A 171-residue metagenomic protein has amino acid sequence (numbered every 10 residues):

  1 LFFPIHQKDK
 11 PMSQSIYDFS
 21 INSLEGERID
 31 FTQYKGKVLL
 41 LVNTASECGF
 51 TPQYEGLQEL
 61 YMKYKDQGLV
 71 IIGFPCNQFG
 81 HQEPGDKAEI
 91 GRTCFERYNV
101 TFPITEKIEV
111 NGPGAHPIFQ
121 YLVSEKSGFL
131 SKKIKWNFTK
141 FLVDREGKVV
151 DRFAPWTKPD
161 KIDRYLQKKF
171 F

Functional and structural regions predicted by a protein language model:
L1-P11: Short, Lys/Arg-enriched N-terminal segments with co-localized hydrophobic residues within the first ~10-30 amino acids
D9-T32, P117: N-terminal "domain-start" segment that seeds a small globular fold
S23, N43-E47: Amphipathic alpha-helical repeat scaffolds
K37-V38, E47, T51-P75, C94-Y98: Conserved helix-turn-beta segment immediately C-terminal to the redox Cys motif in thioredoxin-like folds
G68-D86, T101-G112: Thiol-based oxidoreductase modules, predominantly thioredoxin-like and allied folds used for disulfide exchange
A88-W136: Short, internal strand/loop/helix patches that form the active-site neighborhood or redox-interaction surface
P117-Q120, S124-F171: Thiol-/selenol-based redox modules, centered on thioredoxin-like and closely related oxidoreductase domains
